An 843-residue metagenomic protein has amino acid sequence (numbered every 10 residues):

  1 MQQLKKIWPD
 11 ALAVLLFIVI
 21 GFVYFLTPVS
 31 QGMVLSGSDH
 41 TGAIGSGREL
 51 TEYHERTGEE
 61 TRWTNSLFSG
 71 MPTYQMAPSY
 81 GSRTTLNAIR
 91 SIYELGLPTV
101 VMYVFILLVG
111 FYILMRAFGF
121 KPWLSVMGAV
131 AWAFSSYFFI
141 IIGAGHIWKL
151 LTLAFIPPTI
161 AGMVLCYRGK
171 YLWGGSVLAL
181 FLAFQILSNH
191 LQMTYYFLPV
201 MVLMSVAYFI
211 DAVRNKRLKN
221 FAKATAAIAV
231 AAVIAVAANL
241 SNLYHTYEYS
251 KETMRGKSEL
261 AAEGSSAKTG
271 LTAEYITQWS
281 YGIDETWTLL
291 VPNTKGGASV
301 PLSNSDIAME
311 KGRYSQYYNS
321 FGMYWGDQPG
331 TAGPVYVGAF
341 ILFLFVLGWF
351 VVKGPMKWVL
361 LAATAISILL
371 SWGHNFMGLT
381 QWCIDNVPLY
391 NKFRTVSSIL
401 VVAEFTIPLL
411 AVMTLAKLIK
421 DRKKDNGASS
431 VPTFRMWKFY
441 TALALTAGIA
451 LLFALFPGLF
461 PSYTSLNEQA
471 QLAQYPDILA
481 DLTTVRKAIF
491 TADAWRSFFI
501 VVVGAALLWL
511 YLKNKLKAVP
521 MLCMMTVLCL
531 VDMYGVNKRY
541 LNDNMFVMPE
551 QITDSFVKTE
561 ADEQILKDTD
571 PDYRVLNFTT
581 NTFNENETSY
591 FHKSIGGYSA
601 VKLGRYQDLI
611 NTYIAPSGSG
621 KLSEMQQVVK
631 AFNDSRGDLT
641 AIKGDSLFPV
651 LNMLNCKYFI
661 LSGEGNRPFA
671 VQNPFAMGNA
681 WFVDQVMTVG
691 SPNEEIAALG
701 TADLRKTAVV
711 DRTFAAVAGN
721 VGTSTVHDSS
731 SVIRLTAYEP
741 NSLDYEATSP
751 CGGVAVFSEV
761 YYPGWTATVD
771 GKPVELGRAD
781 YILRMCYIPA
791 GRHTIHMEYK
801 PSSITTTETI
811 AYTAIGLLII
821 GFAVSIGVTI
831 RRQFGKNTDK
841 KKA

Functional and structural regions predicted by a protein language model:
D10-S46, A231-H245, I366-L370, A450-A454 (+1 more regions): Transmembrane signal-anchor helices characteristic of membrane glycosylation enzymes that use polyprenol
I20-L114, F118, V130-L153, A267-V337 (+3 more regions): Membrane-interface coil-to-helix junctions
H54, E59-T61, N65-M71, P78-S79 (+9 more regions): Extracytoplasmic/lumenal acceptor-recognition loop(s) of multi-pass membrane glycoenzymes
L97-F111, A332-L347, A403-V412, R496-G504: Hydrophobic alpha-helical transmembrane segments
G110-V126, G162-Y171, G348-V352, T414-K417 (+1 more regions): Transmembrane alpha-helical segments of multipass membrane enzymes and assembly factors that act on membrane-embedded
G145-F155, C166-A183, L191-M193, F197-A232 (+2 more regions): Contiguous transmembrane helix-bundle modules in multi-pass membrane proteins
K223-Y281: Polar, glycine-rich mid-to-C-terminal structural blocks that act as macromolecule-binding/assembly scaffolds
F343, K657, N666, R705-A843: Active-site-proximal, structured, solvent-exposed surfaces of multi-pass membrane proteins that position macromolecular
